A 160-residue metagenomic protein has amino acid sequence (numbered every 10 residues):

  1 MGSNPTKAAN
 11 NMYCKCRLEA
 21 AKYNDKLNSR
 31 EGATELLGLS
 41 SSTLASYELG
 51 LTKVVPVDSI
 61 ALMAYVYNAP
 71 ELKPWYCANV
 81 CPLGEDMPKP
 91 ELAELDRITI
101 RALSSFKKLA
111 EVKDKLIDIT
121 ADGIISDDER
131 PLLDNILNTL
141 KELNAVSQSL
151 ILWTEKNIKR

Functional and structural regions predicted by a protein language model:
M1-K26, T139: A short, Lys/Arg-rich alpha-helix, primarily the initiator
G2-S3, Y76-S105, N157-I158: Short, charged recognition helix plus adjacent turn of helix-turn-helix-like nucleic-acid-binding domains
R17, E48-L51, S59, Y67: DNA major-groove recognition helix of helix-turn-helix
Y23-S46: Short alpha-helical DNA-recognition segment
S29, S40-T43, L51, P56 (+1 more regions): Short coil turns linking two alpha-helices in DNA-binding domains
V57-P74: DNA major-groove recognition helix of helix-turn-helix/homeodomain DNA-binding modules
A61, I100-A110, D134-Q148: Generic structural signal for well-ordered, non-transmembrane alpha-helical segments in soluble/cytosolic regions
E91-I98, A110-L132: Acidic, glycine-anchored loop motifs typical of Ca2+
